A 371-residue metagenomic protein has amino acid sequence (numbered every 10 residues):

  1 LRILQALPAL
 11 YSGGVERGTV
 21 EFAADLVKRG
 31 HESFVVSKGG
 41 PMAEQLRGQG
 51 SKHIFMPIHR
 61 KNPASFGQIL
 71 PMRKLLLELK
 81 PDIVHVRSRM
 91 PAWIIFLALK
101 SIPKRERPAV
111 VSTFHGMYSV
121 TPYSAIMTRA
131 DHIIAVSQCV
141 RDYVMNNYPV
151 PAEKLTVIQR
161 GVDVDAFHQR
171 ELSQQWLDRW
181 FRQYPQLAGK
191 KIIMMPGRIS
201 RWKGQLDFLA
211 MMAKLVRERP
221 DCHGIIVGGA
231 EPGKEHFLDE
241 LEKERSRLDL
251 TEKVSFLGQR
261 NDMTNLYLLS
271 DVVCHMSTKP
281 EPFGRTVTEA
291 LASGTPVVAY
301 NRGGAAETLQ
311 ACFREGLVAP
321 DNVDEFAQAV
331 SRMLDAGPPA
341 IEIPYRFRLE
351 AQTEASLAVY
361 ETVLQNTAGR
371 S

Functional and structural regions predicted by a protein language model:
G13-E21, K191, M195-R217, D324: A conserved mid-protein helix/loop that constitutes part of the nucleotide-sugar donor-binding site
V35, P296-A299: Short hydrophobic beta-strand element within catalytic cores of glycosyltransferases and related nucleotide-activated
V36-P41, P196, H223-D239: Glycosyltransferase donor-sugar binding loop
V86-A92, F114: Short His-centered aromatic/hydrophobic patch
P103-Q138, D142: A conserved, positively charged/aromatic
H168-Q186, L241-E242, A340: A short helix/loop element that forms part of the nucleotide-sugar donor recognition site in Leloir-type
P232-D239, T251-R260, L266: Active-site donor-binding acidic/aromatic loop of nucleotide-activated sugar and phosphosugar transferases involved
A311-D324, S331-A336: Conserved acidic donor-binding segment of nucleotide-sugar-dependent glycosyltransferases
